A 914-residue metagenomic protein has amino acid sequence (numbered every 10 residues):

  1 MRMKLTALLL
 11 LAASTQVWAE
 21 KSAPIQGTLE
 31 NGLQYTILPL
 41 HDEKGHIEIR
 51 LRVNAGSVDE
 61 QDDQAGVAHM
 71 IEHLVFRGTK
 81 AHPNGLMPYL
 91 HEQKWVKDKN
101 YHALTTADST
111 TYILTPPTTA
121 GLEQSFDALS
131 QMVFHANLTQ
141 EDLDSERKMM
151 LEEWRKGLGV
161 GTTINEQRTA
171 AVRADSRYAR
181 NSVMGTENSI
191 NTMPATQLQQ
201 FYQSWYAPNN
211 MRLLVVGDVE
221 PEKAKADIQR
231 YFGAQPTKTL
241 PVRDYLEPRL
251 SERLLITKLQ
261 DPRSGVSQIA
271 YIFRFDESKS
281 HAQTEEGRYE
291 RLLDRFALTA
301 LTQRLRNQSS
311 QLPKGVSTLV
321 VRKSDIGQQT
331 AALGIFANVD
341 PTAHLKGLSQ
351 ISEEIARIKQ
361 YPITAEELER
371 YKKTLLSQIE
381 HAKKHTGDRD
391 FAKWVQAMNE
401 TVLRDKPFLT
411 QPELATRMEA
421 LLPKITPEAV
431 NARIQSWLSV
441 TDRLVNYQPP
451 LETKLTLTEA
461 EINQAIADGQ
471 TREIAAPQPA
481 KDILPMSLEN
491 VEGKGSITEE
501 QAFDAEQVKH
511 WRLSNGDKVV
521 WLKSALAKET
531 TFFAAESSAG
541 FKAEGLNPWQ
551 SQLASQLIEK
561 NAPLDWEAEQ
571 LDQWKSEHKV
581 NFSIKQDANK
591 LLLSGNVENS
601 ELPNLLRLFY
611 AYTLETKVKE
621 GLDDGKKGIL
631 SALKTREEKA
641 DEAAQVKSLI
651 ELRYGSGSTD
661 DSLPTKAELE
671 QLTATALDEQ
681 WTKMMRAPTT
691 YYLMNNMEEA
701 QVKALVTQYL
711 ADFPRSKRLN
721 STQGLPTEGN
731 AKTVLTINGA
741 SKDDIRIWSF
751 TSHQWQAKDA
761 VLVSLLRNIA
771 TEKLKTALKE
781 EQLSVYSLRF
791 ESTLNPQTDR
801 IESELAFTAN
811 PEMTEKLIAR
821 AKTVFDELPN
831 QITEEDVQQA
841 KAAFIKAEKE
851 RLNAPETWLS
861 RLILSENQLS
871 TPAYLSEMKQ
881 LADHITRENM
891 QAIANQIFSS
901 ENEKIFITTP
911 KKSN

Functional and structural regions predicted by a protein language model:
R2-L9: Sec-dependent signal peptide recognition, specifically the positively charged N-region followed immediately by
A13-S14: N-terminal signal peptide c-region/cleavage motif recognized by signal peptidases
A19-Q34, E220-P262, S267-Q283, G287 (+9 more regions): Proteolytic maturation boundary segments
K21-P24, E30, E43-R52, D62-V67 (+33 more regions): Extracytoplasmic
G32, L51, H69, Y112 (+28 more regions): Buried hydrophobic packing residues in well-ordered domains
E48-L114, R180-T186, T299-A331, S538-N596 (+1 more regions): M16/MPP (pitrilysin/insulinase) zinc-metallopeptidase core fold and M16-derived inactive scaffolds
R50-V53, T79-K80, M87-Q200, L255 (+8 more regions): Acidic/histidine-enriched segments that form metal/cofactor-coordinating and catalytic pocket/exosite environments
Y271, G287-T364, Y786-L788: Structured mid-domain segments that build the active-site/substrate or prosthetic-cofactor binding neighborhood
